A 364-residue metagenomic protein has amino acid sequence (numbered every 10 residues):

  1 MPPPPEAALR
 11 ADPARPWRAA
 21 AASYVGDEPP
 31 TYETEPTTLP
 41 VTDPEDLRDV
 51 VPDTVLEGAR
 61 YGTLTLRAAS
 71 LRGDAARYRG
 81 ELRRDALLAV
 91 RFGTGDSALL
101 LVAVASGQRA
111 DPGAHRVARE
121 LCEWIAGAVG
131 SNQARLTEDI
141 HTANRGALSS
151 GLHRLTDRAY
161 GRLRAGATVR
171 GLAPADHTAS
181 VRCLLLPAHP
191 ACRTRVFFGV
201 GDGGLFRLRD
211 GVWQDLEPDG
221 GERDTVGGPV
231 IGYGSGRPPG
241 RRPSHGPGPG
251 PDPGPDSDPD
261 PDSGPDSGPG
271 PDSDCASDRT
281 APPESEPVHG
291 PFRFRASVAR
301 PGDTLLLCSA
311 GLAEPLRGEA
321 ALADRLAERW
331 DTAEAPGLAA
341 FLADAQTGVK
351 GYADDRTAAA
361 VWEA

Functional and structural regions predicted by a protein language model:
M1-G127, P174, G203, V288: N-terminal entry segment of metal-dependent catalytic domains or homologous docking segments
M1-T42, L163-G166, D176, P229-A364: C-terminal catalytic subdomain
V102-S106, F198, L306-C308: Short hydrophobic beta-strand that contains or immediately precedes a catalytic carboxylate
D111-G113, R207-R209, L216, P315-R317: Short helix/loop capping segments that flank catalytic or ligand/cofactor-binding pockets
E123-A165, R325-Q346: Helix-loop-helix
I140-L208, P243-P247, D252, G270-S297: Catalytic core of PPM/PP2C metal-dependent serine/threonine phosphatase domains
L186, L208-D210, A360-A364: Short beta-strand-to-coil "C-cap" segments at the C-terminal boundary of structured domains/repeats, marking
G204-G246: Charge-rich, low-complexity intrinsically disordered segments
